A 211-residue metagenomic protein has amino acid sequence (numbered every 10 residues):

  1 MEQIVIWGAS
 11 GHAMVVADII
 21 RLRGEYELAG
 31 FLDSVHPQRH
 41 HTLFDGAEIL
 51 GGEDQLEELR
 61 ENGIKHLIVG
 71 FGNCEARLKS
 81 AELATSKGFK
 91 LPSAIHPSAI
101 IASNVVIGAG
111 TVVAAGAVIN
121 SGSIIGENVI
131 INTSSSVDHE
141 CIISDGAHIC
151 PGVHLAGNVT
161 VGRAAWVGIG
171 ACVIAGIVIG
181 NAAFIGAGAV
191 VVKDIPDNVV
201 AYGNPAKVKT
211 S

Functional and structural regions predicted by a protein language model:
E2-I20: Glycine-rich adenosine-cofactor-binding loop
E2-V5, L28-A29, K65-L67, L91 (+1 more regions): Short active-site oxyanion
H12, P37, K207: Conserved Rossmann-like nucleotide-cofactor binding loop
R23-T42: NAD(P)-binding Rossmann-fold cofactor-contacting core
G24-E25, T85-F89, K193: Short helix-capping segments at alpha-helix termini
R39-I100: Phosphate-bearing ligand-interacting subdomains that bind or position ATP/ADP/UDP/GDP/NAD(P) or nucleotide-linked
S93-Y202, A206-K209: Structural signal for interior beta-strand "rungs" in well-ordered beta-sheet cores of soluble enzyme domains
